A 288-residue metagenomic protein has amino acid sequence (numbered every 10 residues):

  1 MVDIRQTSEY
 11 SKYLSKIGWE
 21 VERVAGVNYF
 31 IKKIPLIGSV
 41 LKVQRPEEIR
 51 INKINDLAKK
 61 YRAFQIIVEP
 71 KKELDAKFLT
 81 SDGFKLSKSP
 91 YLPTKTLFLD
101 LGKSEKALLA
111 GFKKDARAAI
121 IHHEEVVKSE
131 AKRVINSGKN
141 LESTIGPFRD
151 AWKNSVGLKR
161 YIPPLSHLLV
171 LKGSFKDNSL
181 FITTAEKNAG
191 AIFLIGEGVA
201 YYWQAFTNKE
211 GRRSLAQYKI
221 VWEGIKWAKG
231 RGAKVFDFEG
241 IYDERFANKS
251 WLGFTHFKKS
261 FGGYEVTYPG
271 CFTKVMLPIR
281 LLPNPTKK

Functional and structural regions predicted by a protein language model:
M1-I37, S81-G211, W227: A conserved beta-strand-loop-helix scaffold within acyl/acetyltransferase catalytic domains
D3-T7, Y13-K16, K33-P35, T80-K106 (+1 more regions): Active-site/acyl-donor-binding loops of N-acyltransferases
W19, K60-A63, G230-A233: Short, high-confidence coil segments that cap the C-terminus of an alpha-helix and link into the following beta-strand
S39-I49: STAS-typified acidic loop motif
K42-Q44, Q65-P70, Q204, V235-G240: Short beta-strand segments
E47-R50, P70-D75, N140, E244-S250: Acidic-and-aromatic substrate-binding clefts and catalytic sites of carbohydrate-active enzymes
I49-T96: Non-catalytic accessory segments adjacent to catalytic cores
N55-L57, D177-L277: Aromatic (often tryptophan-rich) hydrophobic motifs at membrane interfaces
